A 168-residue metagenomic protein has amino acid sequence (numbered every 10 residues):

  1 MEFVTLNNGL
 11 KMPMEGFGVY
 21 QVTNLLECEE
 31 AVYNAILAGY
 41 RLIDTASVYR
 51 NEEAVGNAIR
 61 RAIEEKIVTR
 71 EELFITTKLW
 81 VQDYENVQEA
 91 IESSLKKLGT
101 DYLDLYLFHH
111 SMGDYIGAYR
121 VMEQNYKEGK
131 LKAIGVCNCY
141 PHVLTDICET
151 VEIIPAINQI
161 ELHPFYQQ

Functional and structural regions predicted by a protein language model:
M1-L73: N-terminal binding-site loop/beta-alpha segment at the start of enzyme catalytic domains that lines or forms
F17, A35, I43, V55 (+6 more regions): Conserved, mostly hydrophobic/aromatic
V22-L26, A46-A54, V81-E85, S111-Y115 (+1 more regions): Acidic-and-aromatic substrate-binding clefts and catalytic sites of carbohydrate-active enzymes
T23-I36, D83-G99, G117, H142-D146 (+1 more regions): Short, acidic/polar
R61-E71, L98-T100, N125-K130, T150-I154: Short helix-capping segments at alpha-helix termini
T69-D83, D104-S111, N138: A short, structured active-site edge motif that brings together acidic residues
Q88-F108, Q124-E128: CE4/NodB-like, metal-dependent polysaccharide N-deacetylase domain that modifies extracellular/periplasmic N-acetylated
H110-Q168: Beta/alpha (TIM)-barrel catalytic core signal, keyed to glycine-rich beta->alpha loops juxtaposed to Asp/Glu that bind
